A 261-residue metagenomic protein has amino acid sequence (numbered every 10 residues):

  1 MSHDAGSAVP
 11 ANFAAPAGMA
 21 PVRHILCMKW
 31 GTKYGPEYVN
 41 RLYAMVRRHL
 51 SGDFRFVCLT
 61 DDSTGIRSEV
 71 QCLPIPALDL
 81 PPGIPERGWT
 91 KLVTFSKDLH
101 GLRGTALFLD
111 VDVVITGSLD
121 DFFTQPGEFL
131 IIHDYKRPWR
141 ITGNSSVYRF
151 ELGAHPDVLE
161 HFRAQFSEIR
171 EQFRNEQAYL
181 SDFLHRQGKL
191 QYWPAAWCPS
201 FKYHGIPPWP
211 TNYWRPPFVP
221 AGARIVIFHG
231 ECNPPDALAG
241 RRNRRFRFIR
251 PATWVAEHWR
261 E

Functional and structural regions predicted by a protein language model:
S2-P82, H100-L102, L152: N-terminal anchoring/stem segment of glycosyltransferases
R23-H24, T105-L107, R224: Structural motif
G35-Y38, P81-R87, P138-V147: Short, charged, surface-exposed secondary-structure boundary motifs
R41, M45, H49, T94 (+1 more regions): Amphipathic alpha-helical segments that form well-ordered structural scaffolds and often line/cohere around active
V57-G65, I115-L119, A196, E231-C232: Short, polar loop motifs at secondary-structure junctions
T64-R67, Q71-L78, T90-T142, R149-F150: GT-A fold catalytic core of metal-dependent nucleotide-sugar glycosyltransferases, centered on the diacidic
L107, N144-A154, Y179-Q187: Conserved beta strand-loop-helix elements of the APE1-like EEP
P156-E261: Catalytic core and acceptor-binding pocket of nucleotide-sugar-dependent glycosyltransferases
